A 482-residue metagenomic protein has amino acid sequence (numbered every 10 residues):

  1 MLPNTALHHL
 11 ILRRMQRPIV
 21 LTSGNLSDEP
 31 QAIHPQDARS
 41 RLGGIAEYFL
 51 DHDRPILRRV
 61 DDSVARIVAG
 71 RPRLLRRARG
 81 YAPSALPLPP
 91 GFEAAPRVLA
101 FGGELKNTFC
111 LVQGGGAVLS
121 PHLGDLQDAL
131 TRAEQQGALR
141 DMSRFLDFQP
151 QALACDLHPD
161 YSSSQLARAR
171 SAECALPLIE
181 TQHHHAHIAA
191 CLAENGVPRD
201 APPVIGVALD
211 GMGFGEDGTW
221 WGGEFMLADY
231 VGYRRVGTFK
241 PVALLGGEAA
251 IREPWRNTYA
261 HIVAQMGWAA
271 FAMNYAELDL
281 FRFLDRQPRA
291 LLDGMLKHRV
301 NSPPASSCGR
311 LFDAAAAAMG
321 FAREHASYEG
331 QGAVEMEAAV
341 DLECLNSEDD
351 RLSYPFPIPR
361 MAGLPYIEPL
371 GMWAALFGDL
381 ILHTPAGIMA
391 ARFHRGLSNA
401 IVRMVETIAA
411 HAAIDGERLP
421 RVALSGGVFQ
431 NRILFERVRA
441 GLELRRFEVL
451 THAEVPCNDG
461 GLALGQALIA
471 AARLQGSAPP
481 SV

Functional and structural regions predicted by a protein language model:
M1-A154, H158-E173, T219: Active-site-adjacent structural elements in enzyme catalytic cores
I19-P30, H158, A208-W220, R299-A322 (+1 more regions): Conserved phosphate/anionic-ligand binding catalytic regions in large, soluble enzymes, centered on
A38-P89, R168-A169, P177-F225, R235-M266 (+1 more regions): Phosphate/diphosphate-binding loops
R97, G103-D141, I262-P420, I433-A440: A contiguous, well-structured pocket-lining segment that forms one wall/lid of small-molecule binding clefts in soluble
V98-A100, A154, V204-A208, A305 (+1 more regions): Short glycine-aspartate micro-motif
D156, C174-H187, R421-S425, R432 (+1 more regions): Conserved phosphate-binding/catalytic loops in two-lobed NTP-binding clefts
R234-E248, A276, L296-V300, F447-A453 (+1 more regions): Short beta-alpha connecting loops at secondary-structure transitions that line or flank enzyme active sites
F271-L280, A467-V482: Acidic, glycine/GT-rich loop-and beta-edge segments that sit at the periphery of enzyme/chaperone cores
